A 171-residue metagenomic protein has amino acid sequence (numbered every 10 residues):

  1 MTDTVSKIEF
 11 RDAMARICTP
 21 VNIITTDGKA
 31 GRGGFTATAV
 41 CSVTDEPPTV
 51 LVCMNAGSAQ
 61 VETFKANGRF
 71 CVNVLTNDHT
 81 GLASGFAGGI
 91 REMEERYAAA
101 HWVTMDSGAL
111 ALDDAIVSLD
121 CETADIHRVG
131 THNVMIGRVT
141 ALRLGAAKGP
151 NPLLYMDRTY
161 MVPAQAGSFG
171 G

Functional and structural regions predicted by a protein language model:
M1-G171: Basic, polyanion-binding surface patches
